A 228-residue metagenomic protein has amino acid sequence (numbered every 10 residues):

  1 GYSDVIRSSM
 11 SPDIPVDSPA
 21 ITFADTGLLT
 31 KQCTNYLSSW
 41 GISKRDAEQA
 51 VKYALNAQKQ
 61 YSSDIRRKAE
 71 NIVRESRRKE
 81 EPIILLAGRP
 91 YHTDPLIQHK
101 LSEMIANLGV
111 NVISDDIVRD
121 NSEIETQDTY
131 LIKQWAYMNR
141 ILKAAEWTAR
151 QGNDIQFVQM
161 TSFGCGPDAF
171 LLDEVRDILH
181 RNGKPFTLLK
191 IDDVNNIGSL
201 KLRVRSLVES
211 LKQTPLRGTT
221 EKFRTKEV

Functional and structural regions predicted by a protein language model:
G1-V228: An N-terminal assembly and electron-transfer interface module characteristic of large anaerobic redox and radical
